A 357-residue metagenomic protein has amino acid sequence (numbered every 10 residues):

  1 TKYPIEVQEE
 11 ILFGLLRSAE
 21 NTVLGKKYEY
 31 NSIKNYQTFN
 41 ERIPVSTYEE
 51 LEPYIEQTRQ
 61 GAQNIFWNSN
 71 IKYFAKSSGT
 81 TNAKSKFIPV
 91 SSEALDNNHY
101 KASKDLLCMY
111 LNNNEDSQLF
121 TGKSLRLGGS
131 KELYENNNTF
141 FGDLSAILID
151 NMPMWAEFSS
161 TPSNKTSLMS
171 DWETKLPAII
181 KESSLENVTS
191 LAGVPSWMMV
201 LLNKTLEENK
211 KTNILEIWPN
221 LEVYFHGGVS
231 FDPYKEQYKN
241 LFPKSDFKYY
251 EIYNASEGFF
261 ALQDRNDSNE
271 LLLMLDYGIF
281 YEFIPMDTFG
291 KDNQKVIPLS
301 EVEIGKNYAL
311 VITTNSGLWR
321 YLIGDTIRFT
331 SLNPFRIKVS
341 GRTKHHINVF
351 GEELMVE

Functional and structural regions predicted by a protein language model:
T1-N31, T38-S46, P53-G61, S145-E357: Active-site glycine/GP-rich loop and adjacent strand/helix microenvironment that borders small-molecule binding pockets
E6, E10-F74, S85-V90, N97 (+2 more regions): Active-site diphosphate/adenylate-binding microenvironment
F74-A83, A255-E257: Ser/Thr-glycine-rich phosphate-binding loops at phosphate-binding pockets of nucleotides, nucleotide cofactors
A83-I88, H346-V349: Short small-residue beta-strand/loop micro-motif enriched in glycine and branched aliphatics
K84, F120-G122, N220-L221: Short coil/turn connectors at secondary-structure junctions
F87-P89, E93-H99, F225, S256: Long, hydrophobic, well-ordered secondary-structure blocks that form the structural core and pocket-lining surfaces
L95-K123, S331-E357: Glycine- and acidic-residue-rich phosphate-binding/metal-coordinating active-site segment common to enzymes that handle
M109-P153, T166: Conserved AMP-binding loop of ANL adenylate-forming enzymes
